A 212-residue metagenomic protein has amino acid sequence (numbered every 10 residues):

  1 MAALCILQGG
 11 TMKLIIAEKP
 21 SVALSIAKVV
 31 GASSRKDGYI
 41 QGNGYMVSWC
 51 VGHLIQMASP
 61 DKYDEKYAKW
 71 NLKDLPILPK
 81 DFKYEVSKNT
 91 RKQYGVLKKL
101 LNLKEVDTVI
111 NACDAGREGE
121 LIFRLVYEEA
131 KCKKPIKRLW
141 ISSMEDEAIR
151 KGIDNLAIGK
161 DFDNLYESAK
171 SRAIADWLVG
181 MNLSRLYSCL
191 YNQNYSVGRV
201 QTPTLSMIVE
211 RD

Functional and structural regions predicted by a protein language model:
A2-A173, W177: Intrinsically disordered, low-complexity regulatory segments
A17, R172, D176-D212: Prokaryote-biased recognition of long, low-complexity C-terminal linker/tail segments that are poorly structured
